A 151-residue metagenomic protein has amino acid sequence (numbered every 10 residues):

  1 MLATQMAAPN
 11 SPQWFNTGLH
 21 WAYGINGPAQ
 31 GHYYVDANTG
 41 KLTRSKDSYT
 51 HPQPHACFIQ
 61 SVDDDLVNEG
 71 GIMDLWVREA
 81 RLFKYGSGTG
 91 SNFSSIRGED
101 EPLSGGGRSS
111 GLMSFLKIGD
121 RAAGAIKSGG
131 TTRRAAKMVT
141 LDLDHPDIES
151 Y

Functional and structural regions predicted by a protein language model:
M1-Y151: Extended catalytic cores of very large enzyme megasubunits
